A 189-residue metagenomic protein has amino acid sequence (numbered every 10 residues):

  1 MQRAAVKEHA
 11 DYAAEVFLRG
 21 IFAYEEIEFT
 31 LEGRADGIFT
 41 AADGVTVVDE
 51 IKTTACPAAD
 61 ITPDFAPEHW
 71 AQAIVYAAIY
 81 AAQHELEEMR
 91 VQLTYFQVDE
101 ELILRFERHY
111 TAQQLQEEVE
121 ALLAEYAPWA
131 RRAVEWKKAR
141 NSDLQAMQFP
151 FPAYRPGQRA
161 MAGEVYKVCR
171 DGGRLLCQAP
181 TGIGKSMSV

Functional and structural regions predicted by a protein language model:
M1-F22: Acidic-basic catalytic patches of nuclease active cores, encompassing PD-(D/E)XK and other metal-cofactor nuclease
M1-Q2, A73, A77, A162: Short, highly selective alpha-helical patches that border small-molecule cofactor pockets in redox/cofactor-processing
A4-A5, Y80-Q83, V168: Hydrophobic helix-cap positions at the C-terminus of alpha-helices in RecA-like/P-loop ATPase nucleotide-binding cores
G20-E117: Mg2+/Mn2+-dependent nuclease catalytic core
T62-W70, Q148-F151, A179-I183: Short, charged/polar micro-motifs that form catalytic or ligand-binding hotspots
Q113-A146: Polybasic (Lys/Arg-rich)
V134-P180: Conserved pre-motif I regulatory segment
K185-V189: Motif I (Walker A/P-loop) of helicase-class P-loop NTPases
